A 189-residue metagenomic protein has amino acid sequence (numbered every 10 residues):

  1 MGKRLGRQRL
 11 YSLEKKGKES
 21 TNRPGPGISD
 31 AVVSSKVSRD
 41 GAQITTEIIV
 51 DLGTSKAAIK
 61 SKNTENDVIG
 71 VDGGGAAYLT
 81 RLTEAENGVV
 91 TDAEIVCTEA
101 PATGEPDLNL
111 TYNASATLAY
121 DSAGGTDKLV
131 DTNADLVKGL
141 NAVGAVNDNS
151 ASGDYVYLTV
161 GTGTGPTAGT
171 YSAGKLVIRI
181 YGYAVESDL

Functional and structural regions predicted by a protein language model:
G2-L189: Surface-exposed, low-hydrophobicity beta-strand/loop segments enriched in small/polar/acidic residues
